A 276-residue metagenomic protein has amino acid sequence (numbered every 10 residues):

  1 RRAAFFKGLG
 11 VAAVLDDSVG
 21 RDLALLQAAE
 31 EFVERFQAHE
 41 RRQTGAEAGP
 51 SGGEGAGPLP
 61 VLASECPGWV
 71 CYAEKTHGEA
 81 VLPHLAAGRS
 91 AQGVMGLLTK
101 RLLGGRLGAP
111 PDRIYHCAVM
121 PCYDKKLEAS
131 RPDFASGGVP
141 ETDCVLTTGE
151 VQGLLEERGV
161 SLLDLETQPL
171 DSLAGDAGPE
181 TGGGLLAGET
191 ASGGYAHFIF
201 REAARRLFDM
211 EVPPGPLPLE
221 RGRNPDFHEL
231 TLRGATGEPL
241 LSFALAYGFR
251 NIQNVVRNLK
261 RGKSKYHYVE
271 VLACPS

Functional and structural regions predicted by a protein language model:
R1-S276: Iron-sulfur-associated redox domains of electron-transfer enzymes in respiratory and anaerobic energy metabolism
